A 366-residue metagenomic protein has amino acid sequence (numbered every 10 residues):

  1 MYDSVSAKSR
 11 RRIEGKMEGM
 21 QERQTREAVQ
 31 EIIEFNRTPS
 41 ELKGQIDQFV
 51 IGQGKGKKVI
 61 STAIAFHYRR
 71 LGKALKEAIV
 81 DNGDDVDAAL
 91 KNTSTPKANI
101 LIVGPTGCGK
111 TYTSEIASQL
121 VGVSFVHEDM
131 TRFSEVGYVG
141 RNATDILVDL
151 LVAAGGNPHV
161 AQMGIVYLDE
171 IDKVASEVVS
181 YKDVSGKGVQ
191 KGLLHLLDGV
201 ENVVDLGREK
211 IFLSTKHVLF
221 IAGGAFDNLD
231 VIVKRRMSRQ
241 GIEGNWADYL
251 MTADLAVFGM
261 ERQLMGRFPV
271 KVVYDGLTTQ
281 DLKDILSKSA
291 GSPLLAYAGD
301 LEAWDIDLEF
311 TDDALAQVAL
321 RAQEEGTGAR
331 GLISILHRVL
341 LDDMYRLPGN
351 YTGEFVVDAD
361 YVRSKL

Functional and structural regions predicted by a protein language model:
M1-L366: Non-catalytic accessory segments flanking P-loop/AAA+ NTPase cores
